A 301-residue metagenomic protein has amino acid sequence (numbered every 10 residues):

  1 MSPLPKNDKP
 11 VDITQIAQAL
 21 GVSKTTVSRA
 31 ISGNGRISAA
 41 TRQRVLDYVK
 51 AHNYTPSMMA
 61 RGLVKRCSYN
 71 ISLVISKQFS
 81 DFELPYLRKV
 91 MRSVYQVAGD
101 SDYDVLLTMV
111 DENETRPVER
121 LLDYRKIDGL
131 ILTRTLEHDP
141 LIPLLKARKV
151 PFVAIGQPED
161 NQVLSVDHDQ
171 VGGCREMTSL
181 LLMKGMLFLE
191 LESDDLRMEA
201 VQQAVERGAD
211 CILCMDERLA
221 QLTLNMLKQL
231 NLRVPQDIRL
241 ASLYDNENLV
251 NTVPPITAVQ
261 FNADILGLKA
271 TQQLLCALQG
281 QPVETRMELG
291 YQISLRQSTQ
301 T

Functional and structural regions predicted by a protein language model:
M1-Y69: N-terminal helix-turn-helix DNA-binding module of bacterial transcription factors
S2-P5, H52-R116: Amphipathic helical "hinge" segments at domain boundaries
V105-Y124, L191-E206: Structural motif
T133-E176, R218, Y244-I256: Flexible loop/hinge segments that line or gate small-molecule binding clefts
V166-L189, D195-Q203, F261-Q279: Hydrophobic alpha-helical segments within soluble ligand-binding/sensing domains
M177-S193, T285-Q300: An alpha-beta-alpha
A204-T301: Flexible loop/turn connectors
